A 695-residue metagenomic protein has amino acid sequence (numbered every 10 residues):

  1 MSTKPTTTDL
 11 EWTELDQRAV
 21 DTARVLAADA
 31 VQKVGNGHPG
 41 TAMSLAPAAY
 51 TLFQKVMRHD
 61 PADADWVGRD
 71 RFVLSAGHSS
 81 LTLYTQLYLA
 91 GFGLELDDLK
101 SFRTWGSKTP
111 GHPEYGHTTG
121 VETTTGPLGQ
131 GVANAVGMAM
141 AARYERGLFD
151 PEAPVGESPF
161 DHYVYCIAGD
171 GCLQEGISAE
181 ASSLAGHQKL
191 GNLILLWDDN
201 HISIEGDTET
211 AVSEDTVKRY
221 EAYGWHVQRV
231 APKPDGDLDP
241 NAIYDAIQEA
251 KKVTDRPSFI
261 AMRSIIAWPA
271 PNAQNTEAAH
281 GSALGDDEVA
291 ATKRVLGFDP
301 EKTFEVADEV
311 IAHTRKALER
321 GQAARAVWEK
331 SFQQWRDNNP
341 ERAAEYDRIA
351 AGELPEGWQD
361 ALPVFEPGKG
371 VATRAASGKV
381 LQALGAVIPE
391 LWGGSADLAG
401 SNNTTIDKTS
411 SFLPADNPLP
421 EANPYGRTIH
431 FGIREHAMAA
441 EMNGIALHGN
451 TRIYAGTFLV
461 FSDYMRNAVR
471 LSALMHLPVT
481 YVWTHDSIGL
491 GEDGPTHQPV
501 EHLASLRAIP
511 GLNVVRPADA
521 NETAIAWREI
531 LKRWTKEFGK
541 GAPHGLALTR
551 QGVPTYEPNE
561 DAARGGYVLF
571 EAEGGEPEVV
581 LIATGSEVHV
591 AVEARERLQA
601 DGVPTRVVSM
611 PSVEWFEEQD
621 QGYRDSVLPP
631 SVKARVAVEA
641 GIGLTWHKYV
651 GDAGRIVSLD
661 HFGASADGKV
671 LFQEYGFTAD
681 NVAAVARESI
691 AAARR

Functional and structural regions predicted by a protein language model:
S2-Y163, T314-A542, G552, R564 (+1 more regions): Thiamine diphosphate
L74, C166, E175, L195-W197 (+10 more regions): General beta-strand structural signal in soluble alpha/beta enzymes
S75, G169-D170, R434, S586: Structured loop/turn residues at secondary-structure junctions
T104-G116, N134, M140, Y144-D161 (+3 more regions): Thiamine diphosphate
G169, T457-F458, A583, S609: Glycine-rich anion-binding loop/nest that anchors nucleotide
G171-I177: Short acidic, Gly/Ser-rich segments with clustered Asp/Glu that frequently serve as metal-coordination loops in enzyme
K293-F298, T303-A324: Non-catalytic, alpha-helical, charged scaffold/linker segments that couple or flank catalytic or architectural cores
